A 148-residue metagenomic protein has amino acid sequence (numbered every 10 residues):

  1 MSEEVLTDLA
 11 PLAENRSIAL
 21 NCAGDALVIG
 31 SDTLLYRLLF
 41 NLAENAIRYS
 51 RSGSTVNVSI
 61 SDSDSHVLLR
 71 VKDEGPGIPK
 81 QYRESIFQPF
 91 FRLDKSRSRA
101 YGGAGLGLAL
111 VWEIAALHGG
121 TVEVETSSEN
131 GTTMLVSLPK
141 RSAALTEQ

Functional and structural regions predicted by a protein language model:
P11-D25: Short conserved segments within the C-terminal catalytic ATPase subdomain
L27-G30: Conserved micro-motifs of the catalytic ATP-binding
A46-I47: Short helix-loop "hinge" at the ATP-lid/N-box region of the Bergerat-fold HATPase_c
G53-S65: Short beta-strand/loop element within the Bergerat-fold HATPase_c
D73: Acidic ATP/Mg2+-coordinating residue in the GHKL
I78-R92: Short conserved segment of the HATPase_c
G119-G120: Conserved glycine-rich
